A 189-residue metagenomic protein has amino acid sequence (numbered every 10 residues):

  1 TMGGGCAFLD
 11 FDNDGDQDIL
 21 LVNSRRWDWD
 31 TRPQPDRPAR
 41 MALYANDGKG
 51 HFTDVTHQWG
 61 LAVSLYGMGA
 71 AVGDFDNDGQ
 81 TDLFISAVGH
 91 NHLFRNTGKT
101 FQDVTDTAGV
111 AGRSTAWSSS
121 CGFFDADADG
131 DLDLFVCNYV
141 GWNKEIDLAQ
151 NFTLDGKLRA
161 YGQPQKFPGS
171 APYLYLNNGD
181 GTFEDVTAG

Functional and structural regions predicted by a protein language model:
T1-G189: Beta-propeller-forming repeat regions
